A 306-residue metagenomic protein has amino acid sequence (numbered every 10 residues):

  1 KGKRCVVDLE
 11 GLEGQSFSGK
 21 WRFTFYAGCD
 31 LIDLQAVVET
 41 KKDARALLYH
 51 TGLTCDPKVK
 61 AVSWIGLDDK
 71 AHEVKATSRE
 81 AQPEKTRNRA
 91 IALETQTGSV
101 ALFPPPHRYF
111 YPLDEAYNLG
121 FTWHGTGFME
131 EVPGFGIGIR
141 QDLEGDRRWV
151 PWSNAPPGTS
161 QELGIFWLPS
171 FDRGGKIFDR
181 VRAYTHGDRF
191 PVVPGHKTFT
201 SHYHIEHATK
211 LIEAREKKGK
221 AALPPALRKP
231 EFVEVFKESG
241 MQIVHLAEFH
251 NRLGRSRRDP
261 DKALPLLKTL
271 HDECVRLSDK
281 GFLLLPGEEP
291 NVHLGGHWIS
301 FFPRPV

Functional and structural regions predicted by a protein language model:
K3-F17, T24, G28-I32, E39-K42 (+1 more regions): Extended, charged catalytic domains and RNA/DNA-binding interfaces, predominantly in divalent-metal-using enzymes
